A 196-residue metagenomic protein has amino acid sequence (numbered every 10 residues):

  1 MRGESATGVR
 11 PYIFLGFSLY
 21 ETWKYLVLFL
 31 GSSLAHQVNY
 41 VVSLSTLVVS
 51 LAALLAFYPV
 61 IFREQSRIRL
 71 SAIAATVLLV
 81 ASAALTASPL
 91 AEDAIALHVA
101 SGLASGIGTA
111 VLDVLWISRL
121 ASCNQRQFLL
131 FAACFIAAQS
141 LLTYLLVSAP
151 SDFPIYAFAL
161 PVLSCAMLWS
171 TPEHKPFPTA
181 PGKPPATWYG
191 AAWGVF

Functional and structural regions predicted by a protein language model:
R2-L51: Helix-loop boundary and gating motifs at the non-cytosolic
T46-L51, N124-P150: Glycine-rich segments within core transmembrane alpha-helices of 12-TM secondary carriers
L51-S71: Helix-to-loop junctions at the C-terminal end of transmembrane segments in multipass secondary transporters
F57, A75-E92: C-terminal ends and interior cores of transmembrane alpha-helices in multi-pass membrane transporters/permeases
D93-L115: Hydrophobic core of transmembrane alpha-helices in multi-pass small-molecule transporters, especially MFS/SLC-type
T109-A133: Cytoplasmic helix-loop-helix junction between adjacent transmembrane helices in 12-TM secondary transporters
P154-H174: Symmetry-related core transmembrane helices of the 12-TM Major Facilitator Superfamily/SLC fold
S170-V195: Flexible interhelical linker loops that connect adjacent transmembrane helices in multi-pass membrane transporters
